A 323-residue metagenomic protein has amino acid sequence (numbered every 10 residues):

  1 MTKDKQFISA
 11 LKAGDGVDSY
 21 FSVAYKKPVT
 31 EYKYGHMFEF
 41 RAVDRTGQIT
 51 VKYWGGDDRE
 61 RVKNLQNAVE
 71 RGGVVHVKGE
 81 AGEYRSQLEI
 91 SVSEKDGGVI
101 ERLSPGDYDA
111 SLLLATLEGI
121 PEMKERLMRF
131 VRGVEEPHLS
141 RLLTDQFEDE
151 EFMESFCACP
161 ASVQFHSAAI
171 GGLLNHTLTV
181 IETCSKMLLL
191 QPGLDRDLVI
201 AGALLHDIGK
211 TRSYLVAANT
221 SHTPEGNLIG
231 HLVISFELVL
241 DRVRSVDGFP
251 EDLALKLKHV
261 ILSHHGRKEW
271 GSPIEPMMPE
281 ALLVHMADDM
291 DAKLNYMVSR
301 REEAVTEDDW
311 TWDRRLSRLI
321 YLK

Functional and structural regions predicted by a protein language model:
M1-V17: OB-fold nucleic-acid-binding modules
F21, G72, V180, D288: Divalent metal-coordination and catalytic microenvironments
K26-E39, I49-K52, G56-D109: OB-fold single-stranded nucleic acid-binding module
E39-D44, V216: Short, acidic/hydrophobic/Gly-rich beta-strand patch recurrent on exposed beta strands that often constitutes part
Q87-A158: Extended, charge-rich, solvent-exposed interface segments
L139-T183, L205-G209: A short mid-domain helix/strand-loop element embedded in enzyme catalytic domains that forms or borders the active-site
F165, H176, K186-A304: Divalent metal-dependent catalytic cores for phosphoryl transfer on phosphate-bearing substrates
H285, E302-K323: N-terminal intrinsically disordered, cationic/polar leader segments that include organellar targeting peptides
